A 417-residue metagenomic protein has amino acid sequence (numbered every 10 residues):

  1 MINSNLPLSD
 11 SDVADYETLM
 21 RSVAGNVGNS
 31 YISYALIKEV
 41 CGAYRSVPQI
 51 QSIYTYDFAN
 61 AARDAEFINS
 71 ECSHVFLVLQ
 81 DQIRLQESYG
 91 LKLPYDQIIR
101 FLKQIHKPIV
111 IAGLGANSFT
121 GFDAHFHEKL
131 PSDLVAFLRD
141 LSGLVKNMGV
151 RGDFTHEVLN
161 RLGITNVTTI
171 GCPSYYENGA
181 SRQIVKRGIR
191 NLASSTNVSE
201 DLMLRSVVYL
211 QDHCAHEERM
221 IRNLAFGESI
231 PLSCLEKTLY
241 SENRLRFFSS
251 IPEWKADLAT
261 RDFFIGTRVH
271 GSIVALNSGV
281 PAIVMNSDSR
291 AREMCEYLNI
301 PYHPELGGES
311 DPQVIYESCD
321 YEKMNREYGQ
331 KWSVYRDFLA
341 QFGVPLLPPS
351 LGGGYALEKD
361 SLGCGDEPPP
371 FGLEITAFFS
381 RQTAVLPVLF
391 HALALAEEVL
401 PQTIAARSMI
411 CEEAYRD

Functional and structural regions predicted by a protein language model:
M1-D417: Active-site anion-handling motifs in enzyme catalytic cores
